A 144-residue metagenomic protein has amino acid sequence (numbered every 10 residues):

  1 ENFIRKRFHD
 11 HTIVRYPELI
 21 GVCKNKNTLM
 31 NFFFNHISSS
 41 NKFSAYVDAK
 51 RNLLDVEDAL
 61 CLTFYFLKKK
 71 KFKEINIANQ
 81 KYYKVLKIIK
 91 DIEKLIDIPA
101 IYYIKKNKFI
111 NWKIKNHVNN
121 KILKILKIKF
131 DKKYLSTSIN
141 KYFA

Functional and structural regions predicted by a protein language model:
E1-I4, L60-T63, I89: Short-chain dehydrogenase/reductase
N2-R51, V56: NAD(P)-dependent short-chain dehydrogenase/reductase
R7-D10, D97-A100, L126: A short helix-to-beta-strand connector/capping loop
I20-C23, S44-K50, I75-Y83, K105-W112 (+1 more regions): Glycine-rich Rossmann NAD(P)(H)-binding loop
K26-N31, L60-C61, K90-I92, H117-V118: Short, glycine/charged-enriched secondary-structure capping and boundary segments
V56, K84-K90, Y103-F143: Conserved C-terminal active-site "lid" loop/helix of NAD(P)H-dependent oxidoreductases that clamps the redox cofactor
L62, K69-F109: Mid/C-terminal beta-alpha module of Rossmann-like enzyme folds, strongest in SDR-family dehydrogenases/epimerases
Y65, K94, K141-A144: Residues within well-ordered alpha-helical secondary structure of globular protein domains
